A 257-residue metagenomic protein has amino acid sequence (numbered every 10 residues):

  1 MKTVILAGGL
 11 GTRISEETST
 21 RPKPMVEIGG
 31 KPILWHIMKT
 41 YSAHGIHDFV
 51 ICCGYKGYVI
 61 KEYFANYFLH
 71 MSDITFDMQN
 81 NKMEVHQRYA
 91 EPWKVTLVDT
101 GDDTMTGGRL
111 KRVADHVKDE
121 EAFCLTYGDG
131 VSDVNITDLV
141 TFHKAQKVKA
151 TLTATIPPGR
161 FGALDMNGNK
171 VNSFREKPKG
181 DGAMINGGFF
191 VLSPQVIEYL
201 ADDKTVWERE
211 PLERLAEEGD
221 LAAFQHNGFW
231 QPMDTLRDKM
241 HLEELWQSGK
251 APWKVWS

Functional and structural regions predicted by a protein language model:
M1-N66, L97: N-terminal glycine-rich phosphate-binding loop and ensuing alpha1 helix
T3-I5, I51, L125, A150-T153 (+1 more regions): Structural beta-sheet core signal
T20, A90-P92, M105, M166 (+3 more regions): A generic fold-level signal
H36, R109-R112, P211: Well-ordered alpha-helical segments embedded in enzymatic catalytic cores
E62-G168: Conserved beta-loop-beta/alpha segment of the NTase-like Rossmann-fold superfamily that binds/positions NTPs
E121-C124, V131-S132, I136-K144, T155-G159 (+1 more regions): Catalytic-core segments of class I nucleotidyltransferases/pyrophosphorylases that form NMP-activated intermediates
